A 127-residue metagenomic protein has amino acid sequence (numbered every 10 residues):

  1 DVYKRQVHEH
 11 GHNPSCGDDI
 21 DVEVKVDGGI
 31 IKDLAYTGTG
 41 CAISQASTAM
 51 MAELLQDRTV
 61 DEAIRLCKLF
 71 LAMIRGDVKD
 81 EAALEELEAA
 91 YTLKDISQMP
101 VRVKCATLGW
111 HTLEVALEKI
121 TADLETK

Functional and structural regions predicted by a protein language model:
V2-Y3: Short, small-residue-biased leader/transition segments that mark boundaries at the very start of proteins
E9-H10, K32-G40, T92-R102: A short glycine/serine-rich beta->alpha loop
N13-G17: A short catalytic or substrate-binding loop motif that flags glycine-/basic-rich loops and adjacent residues that bind
D18-G28, Y36-T37: Short beta-strand elements
I43-S47, C105-L108: Catalytic-loop motifs flanking and including active-site residues across diverse enzymes
S47-T59: Alpha-helical support elements that line or immediately flank enzyme active sites and cofactor-binding pockets
I64, K68-K127: C-terminal binding/interaction regions
